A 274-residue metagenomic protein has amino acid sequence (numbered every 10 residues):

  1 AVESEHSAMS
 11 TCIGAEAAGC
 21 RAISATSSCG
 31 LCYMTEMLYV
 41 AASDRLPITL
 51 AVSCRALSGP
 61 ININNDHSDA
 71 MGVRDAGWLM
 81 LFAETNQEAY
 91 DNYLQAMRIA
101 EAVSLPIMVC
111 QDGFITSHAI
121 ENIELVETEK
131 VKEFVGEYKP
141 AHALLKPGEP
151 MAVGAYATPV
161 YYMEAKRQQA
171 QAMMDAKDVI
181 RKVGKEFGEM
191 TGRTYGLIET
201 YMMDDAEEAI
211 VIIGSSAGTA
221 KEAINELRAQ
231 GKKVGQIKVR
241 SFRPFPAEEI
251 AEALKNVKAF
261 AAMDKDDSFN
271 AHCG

Functional and structural regions predicted by a protein language model:
A1-S68, W78-E101: Thiamine diphosphate
A15-A17, V40-S43, N65, M71-D75 (+5 more regions): Solvent-exposed alpha-helices and their adjacent loops that cap or buttress functional pockets in soluble metabolic
T26, T49-S53, R74, F82-A83 (+3 more regions): Short beta-strand segments
Y39-A41, H67, M97-I99, E124-E127 (+2 more regions): Short, solvent-exposed amphipathic alpha-helical segments in soluble enzyme and RNA/protein-processing domains
R55-A56, Q111-H118, Y138, G214-S216 (+1 more regions): Glycine-rich beta-alpha junction loops
E84-T85, P106, F269-H272: Phosphate/diphosphate-binding loops
I107-E199: Conformationally flexible catalytic loops at phosphate/diphosphate-handling active centers
E186-G274: Thiamine diphosphate
